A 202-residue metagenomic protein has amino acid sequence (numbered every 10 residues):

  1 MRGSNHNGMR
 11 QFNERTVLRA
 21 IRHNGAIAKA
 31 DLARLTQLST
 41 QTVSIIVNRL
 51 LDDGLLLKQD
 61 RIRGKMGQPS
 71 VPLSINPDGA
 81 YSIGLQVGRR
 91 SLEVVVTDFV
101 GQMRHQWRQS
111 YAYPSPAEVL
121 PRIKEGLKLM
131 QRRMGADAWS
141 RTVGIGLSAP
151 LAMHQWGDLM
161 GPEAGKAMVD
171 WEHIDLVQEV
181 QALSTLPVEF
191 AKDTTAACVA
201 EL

Functional and structural regions predicted by a protein language model:
M1-L35: Extreme N-terminal segment that seeds HTH/winged-HTH DNA-binding domains in transcriptional regulators
I21, L32, V43-L56: Basic amphipathic alpha-helical segments that dock to polyanions
G25, G54-L55, L151: Glycine-centered, phosphate/nucleic-acid-interacting loop/turn motifs that mediate DNA/RNA or nucleotide
A28, L51, L57-K58, R63: Short beta-strand(s) of the beta-wing in winged-helix/HTH DNA-binding folds
K58-S82, F190-L202: Conserved phosphate-binding catalytic cores of ATP/NTP-utilizing and phosphoryl-transfer enzymes
G67-Q106: Gly/Thr-rich phosphate-binding beta-strand-loop-beta motif of the actin/hexokinase/Hsp70
R108-L202: Glycine-rich phosphate-binding loop and adjoining helix at the ATP-binding site of ATP-dependent phosphoryl-transfer
